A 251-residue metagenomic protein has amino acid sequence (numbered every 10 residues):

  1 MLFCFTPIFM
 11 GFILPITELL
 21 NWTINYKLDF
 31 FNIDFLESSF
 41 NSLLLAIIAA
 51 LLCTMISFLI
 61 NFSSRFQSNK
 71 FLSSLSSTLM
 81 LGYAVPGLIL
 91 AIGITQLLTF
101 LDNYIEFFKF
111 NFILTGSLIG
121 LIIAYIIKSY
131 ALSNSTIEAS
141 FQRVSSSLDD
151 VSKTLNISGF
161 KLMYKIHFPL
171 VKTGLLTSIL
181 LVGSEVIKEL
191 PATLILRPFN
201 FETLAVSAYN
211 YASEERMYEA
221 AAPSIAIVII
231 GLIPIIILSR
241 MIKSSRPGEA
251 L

Functional and structural regions predicted by a protein language model:
M1, L59-L98: Cytoplasmic-entry segments and transmembrane alpha-helices of multi-pass inner-membrane transporters
L2-F9, I127, N134-I137, S145 (+1 more regions): Transmembrane alpha-helices
L14-L51, Q67-N69, E214-E215: Periplasmic/extracellular loop-to-transmembrane helix junction in inner-membrane transport proteins
L19-I33, I187, T193-I236: Interhelical loop and adjacent transmembrane-helix boundary motif in polytopic membrane transport permeases
N32-L36, F71-L72, A91-I126, F160 (+1 more regions): Membrane-interfacial helix termini and adjacent extracytoplasmic/periplasmic loops of multi-pass transporters
S42, A46, A50-C53, S57 (+13 more regions): Small-residue faces within membrane-embedded alpha-helices
F62-F71, E138-K153, I157-K165, A221-L251: C-terminal transmembrane helix and the adjacent membrane-cytosol boundary/short C-terminal tail of inner/organellar
T115-K153, I179: Membrane-cytosol interface at the C-terminal ends of specific transmembrane alpha-helices in multi-pass membrane
